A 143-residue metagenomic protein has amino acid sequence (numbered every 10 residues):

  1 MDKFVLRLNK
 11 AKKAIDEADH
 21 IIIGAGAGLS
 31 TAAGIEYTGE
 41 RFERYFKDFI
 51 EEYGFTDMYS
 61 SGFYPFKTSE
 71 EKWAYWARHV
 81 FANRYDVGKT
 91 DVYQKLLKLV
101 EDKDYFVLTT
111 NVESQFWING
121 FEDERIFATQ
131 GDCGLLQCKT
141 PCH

Functional and structural regions predicted by a protein language model:
M1-H143: Conserved catalytic core of sirtuin-type NAD+-dependent deacylases
